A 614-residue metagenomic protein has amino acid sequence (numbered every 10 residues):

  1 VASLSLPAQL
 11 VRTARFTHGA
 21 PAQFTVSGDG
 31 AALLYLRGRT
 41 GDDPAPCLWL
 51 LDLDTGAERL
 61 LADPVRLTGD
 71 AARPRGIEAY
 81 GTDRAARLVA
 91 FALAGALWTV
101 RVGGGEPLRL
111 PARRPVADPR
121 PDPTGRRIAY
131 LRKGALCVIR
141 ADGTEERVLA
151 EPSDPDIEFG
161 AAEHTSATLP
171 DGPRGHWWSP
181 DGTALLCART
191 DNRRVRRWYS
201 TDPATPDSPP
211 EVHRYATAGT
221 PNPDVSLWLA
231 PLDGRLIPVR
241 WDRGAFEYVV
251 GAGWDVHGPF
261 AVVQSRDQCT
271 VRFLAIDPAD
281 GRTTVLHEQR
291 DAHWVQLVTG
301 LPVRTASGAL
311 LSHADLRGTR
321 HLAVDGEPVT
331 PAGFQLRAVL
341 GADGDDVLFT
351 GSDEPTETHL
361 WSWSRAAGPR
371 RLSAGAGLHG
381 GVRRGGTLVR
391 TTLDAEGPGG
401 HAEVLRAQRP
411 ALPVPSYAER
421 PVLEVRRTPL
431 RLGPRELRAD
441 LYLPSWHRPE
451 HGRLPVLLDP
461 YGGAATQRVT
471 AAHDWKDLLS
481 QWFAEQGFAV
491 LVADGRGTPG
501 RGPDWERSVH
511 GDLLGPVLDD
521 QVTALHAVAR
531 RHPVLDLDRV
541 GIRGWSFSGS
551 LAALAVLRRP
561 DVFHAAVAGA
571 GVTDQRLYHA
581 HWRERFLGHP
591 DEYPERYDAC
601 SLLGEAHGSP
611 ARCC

Functional and structural regions predicted by a protein language model:
Q9-W49, E78-T82, Y248-A252: Beta-strand-rich domains and repeat architectures in extracellular enzymes and scaffolds, especially beta-propellers
A22-Q23, A45-P46, R59-L60, E78-Y80 (+15 more regions): Non-catalytic accessory segments flanking enzyme active sites
Q23-A32, Y80-R87, P119-R127, P170 (+5 more regions): Blade-terminus and WD-like Trp-Asp/Gly-His loop motifs, strongest in beta-propeller folds
A32-L36, F91-A92, Y130-L131, A184-A188 (+4 more regions): Residue position within the beta-strands of beta-propeller blades
P46, L51-L67, P74-E78, E146-H176 (+3 more regions): Predominantly five- to eight-bladed beta-propeller fold
A57-A86, A112-A117, R290-H293: Blade-loop segments of beta-propeller domains
A188-D325: Beta-propeller domains
V382-C614: Serine-hydrolase catalytic core recognition
